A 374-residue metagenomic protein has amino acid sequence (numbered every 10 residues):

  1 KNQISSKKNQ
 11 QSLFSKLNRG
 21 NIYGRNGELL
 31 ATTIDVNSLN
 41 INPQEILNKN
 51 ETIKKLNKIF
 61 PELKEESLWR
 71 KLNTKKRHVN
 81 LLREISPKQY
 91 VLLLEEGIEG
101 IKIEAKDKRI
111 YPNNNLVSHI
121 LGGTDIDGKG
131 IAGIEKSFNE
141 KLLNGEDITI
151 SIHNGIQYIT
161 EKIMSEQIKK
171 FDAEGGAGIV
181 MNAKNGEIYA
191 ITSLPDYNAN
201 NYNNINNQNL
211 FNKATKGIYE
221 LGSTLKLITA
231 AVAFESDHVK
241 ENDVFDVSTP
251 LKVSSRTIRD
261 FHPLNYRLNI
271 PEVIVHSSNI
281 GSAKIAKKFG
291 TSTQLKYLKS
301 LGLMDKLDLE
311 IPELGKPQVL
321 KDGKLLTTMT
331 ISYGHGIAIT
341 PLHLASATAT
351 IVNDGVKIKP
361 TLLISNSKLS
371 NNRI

Functional and structural regions predicted by a protein language model:
K1-S12: Aromatic-capped interface at the extracytoplasmic side of an N-terminal signal-anchor transmembrane helix
Q11-S15, K169-E174, P312: Short loop/turn motifs at secondary-structure junctions and domain boundaries
L13-F60: Juxtamembrane extramembrane loops of integral membrane proteins
S15-K16, T32-S38, T124-D127, A190-D196: Short beta->alpha transition motifs characteristic of CBS
L17-R19, G175-G178: Short loop/turn microsegments at loop-to-beta-strand junctions
L29-A31, G178-S223, I228-I374: Beta-lactam-recognizing serine transpeptidase/beta-lactamase-like catalytic domain environment
A31-T33, E51-K58, K71-E146, I150: Small/polar-residue-rich segments within soluble enzyme cores
H78, K141-G176, K184: Conserved, well-ordered alpha-helix/loop/beta-strand core segments that scaffold catalytic motifs
